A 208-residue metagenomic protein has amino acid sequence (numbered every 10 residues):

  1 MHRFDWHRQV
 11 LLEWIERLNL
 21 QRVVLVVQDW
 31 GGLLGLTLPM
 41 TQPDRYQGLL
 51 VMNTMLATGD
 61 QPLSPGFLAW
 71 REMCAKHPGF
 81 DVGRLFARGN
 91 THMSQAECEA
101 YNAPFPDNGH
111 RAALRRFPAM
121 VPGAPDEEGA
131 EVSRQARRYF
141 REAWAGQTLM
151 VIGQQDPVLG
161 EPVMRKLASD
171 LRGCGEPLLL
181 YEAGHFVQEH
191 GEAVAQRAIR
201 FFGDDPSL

Functional and structural regions predicted by a protein language model:
M1-V27, Q196: Active-site loop/oxyanion-hole signature of alpha/beta-hydrolase fold enzymes
L11, I15, L25-D29, P39 (+5 more regions): Generic structural signal for small/hydrophobic residues in well-ordered secondary structure, especially within
E16-R22, P43-D44, A145-G146, G173: Active-site acidic short loop of glycosyltransferases
Q21-D60: Conserved hydrolase catalytic core segment
A57, P157-V158, F186-E189: A short, basic/aromatic alpha-helical/loop segment that forms part of the nucleotidyl-sugar donor-binding site
G59-F117: Helix-rich cap/lid subdomain of alpha/beta-hydrolase
H110-S169: Conserved serine/cysteine hydrolase catalytic core
G173-L208: Catalytic active-site module of serine/aspartate enzymes centered on a nucleophile-bearing elbow/loop
